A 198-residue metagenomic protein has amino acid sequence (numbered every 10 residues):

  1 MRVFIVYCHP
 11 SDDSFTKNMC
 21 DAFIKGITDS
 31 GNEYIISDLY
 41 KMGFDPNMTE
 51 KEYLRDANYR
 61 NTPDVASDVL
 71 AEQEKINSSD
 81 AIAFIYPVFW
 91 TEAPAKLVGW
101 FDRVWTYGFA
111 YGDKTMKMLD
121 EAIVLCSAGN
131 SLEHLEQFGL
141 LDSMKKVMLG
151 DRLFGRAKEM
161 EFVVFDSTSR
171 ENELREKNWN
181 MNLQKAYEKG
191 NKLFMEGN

Functional and structural regions predicted by a protein language model:
M1-T106, R175-N198: N-terminal beta1-alpha1-beta2 submodule of the flavodoxin-like/Rossmannoid cofactor-binding fold
I5, Y34-D38, V124, E159-V164: Conserved beta-strand scaffold positions in the cores of enzyme catalytic domains, especially in NTP/NDP-utilizing
S11-N18, E133-M144: Glycine- and acidic-residue-enriched helix-capping/strand-helix junction motifs
D29, H134-F138, K145-N198: Glycine-rich phosphate/pyrophosphate-binding loop and the adjoining helix
V104-T115, L125: Conserved nucleotide-sugar donor-interacting segment of glycosyltransferase catalytic cores, predominantly GT-B
A110-D113, S131-E136: Short helix-to-loop capping/linker segments positioned immediately adjacent to catalytic or ligand/cofactor-binding
D113-D120, G155: Short, conserved loop/helix-junction motifs that constitute active-site signature segments in enzyme catalytic cores
I123-S131: Active-site segments of SGNH/GDSL-like serine hydrolases that catalyze O-acetyl group transfer/hydrolysis on lipids
